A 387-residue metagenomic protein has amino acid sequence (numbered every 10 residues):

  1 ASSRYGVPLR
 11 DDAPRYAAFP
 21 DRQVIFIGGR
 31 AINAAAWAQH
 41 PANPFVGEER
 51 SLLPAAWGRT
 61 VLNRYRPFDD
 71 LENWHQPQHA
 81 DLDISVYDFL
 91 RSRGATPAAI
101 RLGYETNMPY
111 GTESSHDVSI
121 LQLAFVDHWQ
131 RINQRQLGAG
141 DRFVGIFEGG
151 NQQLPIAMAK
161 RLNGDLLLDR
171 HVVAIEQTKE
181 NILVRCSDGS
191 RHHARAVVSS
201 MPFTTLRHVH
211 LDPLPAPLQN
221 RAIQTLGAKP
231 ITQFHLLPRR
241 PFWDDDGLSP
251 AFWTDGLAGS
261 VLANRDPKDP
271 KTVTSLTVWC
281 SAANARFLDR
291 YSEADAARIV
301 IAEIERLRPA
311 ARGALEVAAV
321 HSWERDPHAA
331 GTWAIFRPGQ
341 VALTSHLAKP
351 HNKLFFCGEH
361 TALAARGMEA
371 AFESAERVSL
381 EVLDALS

Functional and structural regions predicted by a protein language model:
A1-W57: Dinucleotide-binding Rossmann-like beta1-alpha1 core, especially the glycine-rich loop that anchors the ADP
P8-I27, S85, H171-E176, L248-A258 (+1 more regions): Polar, surface-exposed loop/tail segments that function as active-site lids or cofactor/substrate-recognition elements
A36, N181-L183, V209, P217 (+2 more regions): Conserved flavin/dinucleotide-binding core of flavoenzymes
Y65-R170, T178-N181, H210, F336: Active-site/ligand-binding neighborhood in enzyme catalytic cores
D169-V173, D188-G189: Conserved SAM/SAH-binding loop
S187-A196: Core beta-strand elements of the Rossmann-like FAD/NAD(P) dinucleotide-binding domain in flavoenzyme oxidoreductases
S199-L218: Flavin (primarily FAD) binding-site architecture
